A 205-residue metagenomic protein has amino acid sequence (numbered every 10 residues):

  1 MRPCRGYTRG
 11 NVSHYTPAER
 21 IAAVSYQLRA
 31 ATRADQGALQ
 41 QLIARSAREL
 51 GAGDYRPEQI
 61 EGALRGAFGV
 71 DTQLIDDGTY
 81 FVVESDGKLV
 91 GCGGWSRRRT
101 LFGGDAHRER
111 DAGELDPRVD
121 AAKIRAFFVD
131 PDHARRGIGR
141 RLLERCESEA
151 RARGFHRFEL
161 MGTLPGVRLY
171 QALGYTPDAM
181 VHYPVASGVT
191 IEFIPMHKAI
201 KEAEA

Functional and structural regions predicted by a protein language model:
R2-G37, K201-A205: Conserved N-terminal entry element of GNAT/NAT acetyltransferase domains
A31, R125, M161-G162: Small/polar loops that bind or transfer phosphate-bearing groups
A44-V70: Conserved GNAT-fold acetyl-CoA-binding loop/helix
D77, E84-D86, V90-A134, E144 (+2 more regions): Conserved acyl-donor/pantetheine-binding loop and adjacent beta-alpha core of acyl/acetyltransferases and related
G137: Glycine-rich phosphate-binding loop
R140, A152, L164-M180, P184-V189: Conserved active-site alpha-helix within GNAT-family acetyltransferase domains
L143, A150-T163: Conserved GNAT acetyl-CoA-binding A-motif
